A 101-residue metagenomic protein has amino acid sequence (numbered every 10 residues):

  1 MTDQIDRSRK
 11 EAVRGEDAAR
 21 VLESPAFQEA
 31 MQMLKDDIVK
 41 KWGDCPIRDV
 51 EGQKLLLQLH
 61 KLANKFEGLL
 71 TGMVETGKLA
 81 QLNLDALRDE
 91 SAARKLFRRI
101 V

Functional and structural regions predicted by a protein language model:
T2-V101: Intrinsic-disorder/low-complexity detector
